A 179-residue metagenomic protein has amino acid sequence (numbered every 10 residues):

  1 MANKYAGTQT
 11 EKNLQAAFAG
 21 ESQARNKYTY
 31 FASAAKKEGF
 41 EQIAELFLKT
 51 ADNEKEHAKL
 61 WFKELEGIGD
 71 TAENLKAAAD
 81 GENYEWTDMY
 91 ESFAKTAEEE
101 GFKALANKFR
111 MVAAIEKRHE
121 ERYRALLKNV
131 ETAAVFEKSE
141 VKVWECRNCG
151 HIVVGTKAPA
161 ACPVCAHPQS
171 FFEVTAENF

Functional and structural regions predicted by a protein language model:
M1-F179: Non-heme di-metal
